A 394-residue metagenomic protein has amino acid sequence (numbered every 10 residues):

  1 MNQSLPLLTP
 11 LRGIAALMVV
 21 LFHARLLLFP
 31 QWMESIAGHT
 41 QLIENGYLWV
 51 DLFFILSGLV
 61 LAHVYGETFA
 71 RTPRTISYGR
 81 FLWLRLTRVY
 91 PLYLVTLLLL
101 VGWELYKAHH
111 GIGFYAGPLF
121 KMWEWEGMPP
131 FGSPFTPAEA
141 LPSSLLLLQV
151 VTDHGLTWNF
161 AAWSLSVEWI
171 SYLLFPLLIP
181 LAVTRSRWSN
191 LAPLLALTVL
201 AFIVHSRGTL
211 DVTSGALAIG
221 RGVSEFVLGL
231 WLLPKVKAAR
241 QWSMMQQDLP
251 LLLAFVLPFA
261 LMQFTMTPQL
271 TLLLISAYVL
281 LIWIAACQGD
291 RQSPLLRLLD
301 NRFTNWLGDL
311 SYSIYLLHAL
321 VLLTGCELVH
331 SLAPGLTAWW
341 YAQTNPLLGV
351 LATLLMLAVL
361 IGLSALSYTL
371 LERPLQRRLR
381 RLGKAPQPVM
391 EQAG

Functional and structural regions predicted by a protein language model:
M1-F202, G222, L328-G394: Membrane-cytosol interface segments of multi-pass membrane proteins, especially ER/Golgi lipid-handling enzymes
L5-P6, G38-V50, G155-V167, R207-L228 (+3 more regions): Interfacial loop-to-helix transition and helix-capping segments at the boundaries of transmembrane helices
Y47, A70, F202-T209, A286-S293: Juxtamembrane membrane-interface segments at transmembrane alpha-helix termini
V60-H63, Y172, P176, P180 (+3 more regions): Transmembrane alpha-helices and membrane-interface helical segments of multi-pass integral membrane enzymes
M122-P130, L148-T157, S206-V212, W231-W242 (+1 more regions): Short juxtamembrane and helix-loop transition motifs at transmembrane-helix boundaries in membrane proteins
L181-S189, K235-Q246, F264-P268, L296-L298: Membrane-interface helix-boundary motifs at transmembrane edges
L194-T198, Q246-P258: Signature aromatic-anchored transmembrane alpha helix within multi-pass, membrane-resident enzymes that catalyze glycan
F226, A254-R373: Alpha-helical transmembrane segments of multi-pass integral membrane proteins
